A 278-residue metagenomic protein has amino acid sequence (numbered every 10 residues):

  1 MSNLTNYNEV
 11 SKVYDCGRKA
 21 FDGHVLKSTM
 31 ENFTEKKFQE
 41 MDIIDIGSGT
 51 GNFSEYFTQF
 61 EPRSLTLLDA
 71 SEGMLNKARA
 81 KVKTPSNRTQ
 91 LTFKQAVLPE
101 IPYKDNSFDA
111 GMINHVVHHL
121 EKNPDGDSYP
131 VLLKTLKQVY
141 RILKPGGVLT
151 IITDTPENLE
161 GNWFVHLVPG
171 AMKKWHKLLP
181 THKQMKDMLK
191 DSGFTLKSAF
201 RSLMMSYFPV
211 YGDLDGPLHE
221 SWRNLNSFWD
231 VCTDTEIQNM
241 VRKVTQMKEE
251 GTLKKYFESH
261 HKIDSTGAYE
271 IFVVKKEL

Functional and structural regions predicted by a protein language model:
M1-Q39, N52-Y56: Conserved class I S-adenosyl-L-methionine
I44-I46, T50-E100, K134: Class I SAM-dependent methyltransferase SAM/SAH-binding core
T50, S198-L278: Conserved Class I S-adenosyl-L-methionine
P99-G111: A short acidic, Gly/Pro-enriched loop at the edge of an enzyme's catalytic core that lines a small-molecule cofactor
D109-P130: A short SAM/SAH-binding and catalytic strip from SAM-dependent methyltransferases
Y129-P145: A short glycine-rich, Lys/Arg-flanked "PGG" loop and its adjoining helix->strand segment in the class I
V148-H176: Conserved class I S-adenosyl-L-methionine
K177-G193: Short alpha-helix
